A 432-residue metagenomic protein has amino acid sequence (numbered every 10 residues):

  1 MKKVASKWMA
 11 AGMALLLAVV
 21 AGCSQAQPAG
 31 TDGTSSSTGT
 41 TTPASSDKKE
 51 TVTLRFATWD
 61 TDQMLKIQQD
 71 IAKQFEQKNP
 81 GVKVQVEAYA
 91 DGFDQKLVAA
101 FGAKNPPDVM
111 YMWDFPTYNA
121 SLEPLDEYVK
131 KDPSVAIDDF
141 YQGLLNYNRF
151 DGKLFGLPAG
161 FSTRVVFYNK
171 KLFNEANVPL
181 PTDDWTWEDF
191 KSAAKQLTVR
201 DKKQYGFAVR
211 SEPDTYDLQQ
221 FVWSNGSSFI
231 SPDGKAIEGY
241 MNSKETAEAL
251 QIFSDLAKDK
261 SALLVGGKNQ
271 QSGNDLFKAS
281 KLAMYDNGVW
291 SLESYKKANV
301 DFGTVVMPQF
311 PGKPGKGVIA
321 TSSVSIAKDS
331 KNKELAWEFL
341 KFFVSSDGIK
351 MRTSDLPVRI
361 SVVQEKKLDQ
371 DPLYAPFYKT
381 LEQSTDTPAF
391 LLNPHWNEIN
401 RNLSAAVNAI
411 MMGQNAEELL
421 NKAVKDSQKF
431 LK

Functional and structural regions predicted by a protein language model:
M1-L54, Q77, K425-K432: Short, low-complexity disordered leader/linker segments with a strong preference for bacterial N-terminal type II
T40, N174, L180, D255-K260 (+1 more regions): Conserved C-terminal helix/tail region of periplasmic/extracytoplasmic solute-binding proteins
K73-K78, K83, A176, K258-D259 (+5 more regions): Extracytoplasmic/periplasmic substrate-recognition and gating elements
Q74-F140, E175-N177, N274-L276, A283-M284 (+2 more regions): Extracytoplasmic "Venus flytrap"/periplasmic binding protein-like
W113-V165, F221, G303-V305, Q370-A375 (+1 more regions): Hinge/lid segment of periplasmic solute-binding proteins
D151, F155-A159, R164, D189-E238 (+1 more regions): Extracytoplasmic/periplasmic solute-binding protein
A194, K235-G266: Glycine-centered hinge/linker elements that transmit conformational signals in sensory and ligand-binding systems
V305, S354-A405, A409: Long, aromatic- and glycine/proline-rich binding clefts that accommodate carbohydrate-like moieties
